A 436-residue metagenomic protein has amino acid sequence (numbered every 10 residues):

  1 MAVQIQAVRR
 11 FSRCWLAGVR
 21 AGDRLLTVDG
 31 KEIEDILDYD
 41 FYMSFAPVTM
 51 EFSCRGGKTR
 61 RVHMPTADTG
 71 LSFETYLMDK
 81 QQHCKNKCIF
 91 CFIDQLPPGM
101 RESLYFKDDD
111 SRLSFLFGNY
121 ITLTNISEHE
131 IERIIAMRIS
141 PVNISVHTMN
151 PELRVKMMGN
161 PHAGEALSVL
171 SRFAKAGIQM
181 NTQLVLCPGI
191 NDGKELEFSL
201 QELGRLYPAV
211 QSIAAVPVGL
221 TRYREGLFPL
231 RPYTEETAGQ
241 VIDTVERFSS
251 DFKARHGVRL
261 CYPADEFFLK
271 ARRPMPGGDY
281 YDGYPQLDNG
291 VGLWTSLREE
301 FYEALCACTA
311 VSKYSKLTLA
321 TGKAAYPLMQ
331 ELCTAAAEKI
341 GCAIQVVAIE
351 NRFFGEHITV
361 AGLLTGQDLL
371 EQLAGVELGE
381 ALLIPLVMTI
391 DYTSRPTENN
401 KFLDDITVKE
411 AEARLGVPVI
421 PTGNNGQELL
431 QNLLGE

Functional and structural regions predicted by a protein language model:
M1-Q6, W15, R20-A21, L26 (+10 more regions): Short, well-ordered helical secondary-structure segments
M1-T27, E34-D35, D40, F45-P47 (+3 more regions): Auxiliary Fe-S-binding modules of radical SAM enzymes
G57-T59, M64-A209, G219-F248: Conserved Radical SAM active-site core
P141-N143, Q179-N181, S212-A214, L260-Y262 (+1 more regions): Structural preference for beta-strand elements that scaffold enzyme active sites
